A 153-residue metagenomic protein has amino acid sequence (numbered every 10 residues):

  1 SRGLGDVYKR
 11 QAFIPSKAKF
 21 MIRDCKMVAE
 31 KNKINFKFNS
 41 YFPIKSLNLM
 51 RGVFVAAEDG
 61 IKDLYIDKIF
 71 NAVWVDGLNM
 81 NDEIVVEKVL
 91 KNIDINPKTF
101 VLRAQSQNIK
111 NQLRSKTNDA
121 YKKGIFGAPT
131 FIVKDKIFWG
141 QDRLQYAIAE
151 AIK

Functional and structural regions predicted by a protein language model:
S1, S46, R114: Glycine-rich phosphate-binding loop at the start of an alpha helix
S1-Y8: Short, small-residue-biased leader/transition segments that mark boundaries at the very start of proteins
L4, L49, G127-A128: A structure-centric signal for secondary-structure junctions around beta-strands
K9-L64, L144-K153: GST-like domain detector, emphasizing the conserved glutathione-binding G-site in the N-terminal thioredoxin-like
K68-K153: C-terminal cap of thioredoxin/glutaredoxin-like
